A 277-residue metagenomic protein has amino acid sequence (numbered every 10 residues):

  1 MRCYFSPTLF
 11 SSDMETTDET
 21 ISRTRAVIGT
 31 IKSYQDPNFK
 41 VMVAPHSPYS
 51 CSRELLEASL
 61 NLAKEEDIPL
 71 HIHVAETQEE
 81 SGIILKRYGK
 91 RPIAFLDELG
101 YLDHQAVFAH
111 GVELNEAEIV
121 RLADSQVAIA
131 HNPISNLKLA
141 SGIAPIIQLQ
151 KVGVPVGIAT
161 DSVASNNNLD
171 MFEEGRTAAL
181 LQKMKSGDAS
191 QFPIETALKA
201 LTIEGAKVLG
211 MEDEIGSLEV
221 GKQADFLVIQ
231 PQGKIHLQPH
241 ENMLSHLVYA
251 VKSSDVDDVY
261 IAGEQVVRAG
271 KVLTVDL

Functional and structural regions predicted by a protein language model:
R2, L60-I68, Y101-H104, R121-A130 (+2 more regions): Glycine-enriched alpha-helix->loop->beta-strand junction motifs that scaffold or abut catalytic
R2-V112: Metal-coordinating catalytic core of metallo-dependent amide/deamination hydrolases
T8-S11, E76, P133-L137, S162-A164: Short, acidic/turn-prone active-site loops that include or flank metal/cofactor- and phosphate-binding residues
V43, H73, L96, F108 (+6 more regions): Conserved, mostly hydrophobic/aromatic
Q78-K90, E118-A123, A140-L149, N166-K183: Histidine/acidic-residue-rich catalytic or RNA/ligand-binding cores of hydrolases and nuclease-related proteins
E98-Q105, I147-G233, A250: His/Asp/Glu-enriched, well-ordered alpha-helical/loop segment that forms or immediately abuts the divalent-metal
L114, E118-Q126, N132-K138: Long hydrophobic segments that form regular secondary structure
Q223-L273: C-terminal cap of metal-dependent C-N hydrolases
